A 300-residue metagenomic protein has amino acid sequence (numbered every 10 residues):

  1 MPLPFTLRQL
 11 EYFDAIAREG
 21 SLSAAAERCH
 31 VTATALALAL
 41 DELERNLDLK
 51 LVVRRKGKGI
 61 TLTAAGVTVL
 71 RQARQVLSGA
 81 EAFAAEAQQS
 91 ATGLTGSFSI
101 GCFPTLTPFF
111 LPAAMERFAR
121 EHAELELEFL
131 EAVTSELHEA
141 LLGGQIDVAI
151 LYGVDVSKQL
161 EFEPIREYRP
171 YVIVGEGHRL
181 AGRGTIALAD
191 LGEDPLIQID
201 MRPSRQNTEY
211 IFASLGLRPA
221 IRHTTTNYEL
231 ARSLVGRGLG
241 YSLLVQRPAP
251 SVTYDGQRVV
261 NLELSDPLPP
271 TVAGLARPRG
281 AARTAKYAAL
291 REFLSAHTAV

Functional and structural regions predicted by a protein language model:
D14-T32: Short helix-boundary/capping micro-motifs
E44-A64: A short LG(V/I)-centered, amphipathic sequence patch enriched for acidic residue(s) preceding the LG motif
K58, A64, Q88-T107, E121-L125 (+2 more regions): Interdomain hinge and pocket-entrance segments immediately C-terminal to HTH DNA-binding domains
T95-K158: Central regulatory/effector-binding core of bacterial HTH transcription factors
F110, V259-V300: A late-sequence structural motif
V133-H138, L142-I146, L151-Y152, R202-V260: Hydrophobic hinge/microswitch elements
K158-Y168, R183, D190, E229-R279: Beta-alpha-beta core module
P195-L215, P250, R283-F293, V300: Secondary-structure junction motif
